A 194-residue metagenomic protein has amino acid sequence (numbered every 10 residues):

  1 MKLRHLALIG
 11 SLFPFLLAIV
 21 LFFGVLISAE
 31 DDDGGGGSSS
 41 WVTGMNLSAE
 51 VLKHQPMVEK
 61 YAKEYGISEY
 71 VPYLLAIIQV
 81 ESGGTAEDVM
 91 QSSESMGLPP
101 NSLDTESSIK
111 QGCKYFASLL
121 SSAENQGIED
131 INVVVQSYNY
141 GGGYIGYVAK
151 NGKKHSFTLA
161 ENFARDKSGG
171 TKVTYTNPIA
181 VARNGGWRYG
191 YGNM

Functional and structural regions predicted by a protein language model:
K2, L6-V51, P99-K110, K114 (+1 more regions): Non-catalytic cell-wall polysaccharide-engagement segments
I9-G10, G84-A86: Intrinsically disordered, low-complexity segments enriched in polar/charged small residues
N46-E59, K63-E64: Glycine-rich short-loop/terminal segments
A62-V71, Q126: Short, charged helix-capping/linker segments at alpha-helix termini
S68-T85, S92, G112-C113, V134-G141: Short, functionally critical alpha-helical segments immediately adjacent to catalytic or ligand/cofactor-binding
E69, T85-A86, G127, K153: Secondary-structure boundary/capping signal
E87-M90, V148-K150: Short, solvent-exposed loop/turn and secondary-structure capping segments
M90-L98: Short glycine/proline- and charge-enriched loop/turn segments that cap or connect secondary-structure elements
